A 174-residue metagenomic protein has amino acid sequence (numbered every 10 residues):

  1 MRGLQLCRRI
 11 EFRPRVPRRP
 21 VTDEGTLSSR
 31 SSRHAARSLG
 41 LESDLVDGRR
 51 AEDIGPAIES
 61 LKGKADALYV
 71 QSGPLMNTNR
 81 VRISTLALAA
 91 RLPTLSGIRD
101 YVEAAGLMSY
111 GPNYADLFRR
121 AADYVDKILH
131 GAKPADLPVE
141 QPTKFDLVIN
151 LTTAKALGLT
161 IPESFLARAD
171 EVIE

Functional and structural regions predicted by a protein language model:
M1-E174: Short hydrophobic alpha-helices and adjacent helix-cap/hinge residues
